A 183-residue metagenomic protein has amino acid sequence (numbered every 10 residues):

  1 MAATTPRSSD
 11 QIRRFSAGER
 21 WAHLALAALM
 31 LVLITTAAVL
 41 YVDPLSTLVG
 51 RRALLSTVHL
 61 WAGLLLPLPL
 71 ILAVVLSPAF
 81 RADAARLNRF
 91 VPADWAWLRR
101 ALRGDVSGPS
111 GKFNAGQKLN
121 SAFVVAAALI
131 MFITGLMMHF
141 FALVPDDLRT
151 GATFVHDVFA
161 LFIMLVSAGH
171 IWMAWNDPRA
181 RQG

Functional and structural regions predicted by a protein language model:
M1-G183: Membrane-embedded alpha-helical bundles that constitute the cytochrome b-like, heme-associated redox core of multi-pass
